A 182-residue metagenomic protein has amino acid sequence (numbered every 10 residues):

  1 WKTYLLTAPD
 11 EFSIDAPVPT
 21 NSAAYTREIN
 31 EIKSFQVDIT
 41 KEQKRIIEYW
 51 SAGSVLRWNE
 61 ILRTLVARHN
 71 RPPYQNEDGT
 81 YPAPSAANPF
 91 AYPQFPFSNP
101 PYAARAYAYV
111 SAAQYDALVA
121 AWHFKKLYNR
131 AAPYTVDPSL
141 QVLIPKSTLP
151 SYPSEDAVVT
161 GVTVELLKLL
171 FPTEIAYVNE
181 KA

Functional and structural regions predicted by a protein language model:
W1-A182: Acidic/polar surface patches and capping/hinge elements
